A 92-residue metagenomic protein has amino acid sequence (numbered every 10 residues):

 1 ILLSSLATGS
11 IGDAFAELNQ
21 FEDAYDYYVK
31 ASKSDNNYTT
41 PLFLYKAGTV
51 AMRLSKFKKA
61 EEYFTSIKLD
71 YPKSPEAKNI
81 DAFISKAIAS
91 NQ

Functional and structural regions predicted by a protein language model:
I1-S4, A31-T40, K68-I80: Short solvent-exposed coil/turn linkers within tandem alpha-helical repeat scaffolds
